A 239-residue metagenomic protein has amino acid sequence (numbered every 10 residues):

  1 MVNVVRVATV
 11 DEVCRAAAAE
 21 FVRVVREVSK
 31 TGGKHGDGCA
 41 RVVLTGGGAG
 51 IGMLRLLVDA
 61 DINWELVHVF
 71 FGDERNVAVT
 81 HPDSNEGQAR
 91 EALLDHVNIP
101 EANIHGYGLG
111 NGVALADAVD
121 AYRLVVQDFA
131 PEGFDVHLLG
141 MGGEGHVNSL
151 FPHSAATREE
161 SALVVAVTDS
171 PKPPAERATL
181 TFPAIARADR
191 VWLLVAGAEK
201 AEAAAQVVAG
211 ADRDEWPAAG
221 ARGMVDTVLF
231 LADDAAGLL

Functional and structural regions predicted by a protein language model:
M1-V42, A235: N-terminal glycine-/serine-/threonine-rich phosphate-binding loop
L44-A49, L139-G143, A196: Glycine-rich beta-strand-to-loop/alpha-helix junction loops that act as flexible
L56-W64, G87, E91, P152-S161 (+1 more regions): A glycine- and small-aliphatic-rich helix-loop capping segment at beta-alpha/alpha-beta transitions that lines
A60-H68, V97-I99, A156-E159, P183-A188 (+1 more regions): Short, conserved loop/helix-junction motifs that constitute active-site signature segments in enzyme catalytic cores
E65-L138: Ligand-binding beta-strand-loop-alpha-helix segment within the catalytic cores of soluble metabolic enzymes
D117, N148-H153, A203-V207: A short secondary-structure junction signal
L139-P183: Class I SAM-dependent methyltransferase SAM-binding "motif I" and its flanking Rossmann-like core
R187-L239: C-terminal functional extensions of proteins
